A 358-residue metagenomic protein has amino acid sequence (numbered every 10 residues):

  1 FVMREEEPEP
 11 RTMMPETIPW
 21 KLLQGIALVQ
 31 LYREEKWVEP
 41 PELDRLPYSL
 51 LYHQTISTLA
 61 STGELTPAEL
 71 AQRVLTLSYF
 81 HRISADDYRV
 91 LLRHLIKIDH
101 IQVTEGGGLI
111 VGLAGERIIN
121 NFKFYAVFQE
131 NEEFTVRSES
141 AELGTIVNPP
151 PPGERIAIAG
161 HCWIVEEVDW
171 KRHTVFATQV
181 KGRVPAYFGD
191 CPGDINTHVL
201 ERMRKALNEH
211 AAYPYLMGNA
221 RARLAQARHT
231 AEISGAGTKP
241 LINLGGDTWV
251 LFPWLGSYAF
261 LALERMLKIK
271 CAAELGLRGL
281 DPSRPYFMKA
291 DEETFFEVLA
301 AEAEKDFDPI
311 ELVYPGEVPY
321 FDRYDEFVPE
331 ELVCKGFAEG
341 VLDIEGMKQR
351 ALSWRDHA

Functional and structural regions predicted by a protein language model:
F1-L43: Conserved segment of the helicase C-terminal RecA-like domain
V2, N131, D169-L241, F295-A358: Terminal, basic amphipathic appendages of nucleotide-handling enzymes
V2-E5, L28-E35, T58-T62, L77 (+3 more regions): Conserved, well-folded catalytic cores of nucleic-acid-processing and energy-transducing macromolecular machines
E7-P8, E142-T145, P185, L251-L263 (+1 more regions): Short, surface-exposed beta-strand/loop "edge" segments at domain boundaries and coil↔beta transitions
P15, P19-I26, S49-Y52, P67 (+2 more regions): Amphipathic alpha-helical transducer elements in NTP-driven molecular machines
K36-C162, V168, N243-Y258, K270-D281: C-terminal accessory/connector segments of nucleic-acid motor ATPases
L109, H173-T178, L277-V298: A generic structural motif
A220-K270: Short Lys/Arg-enriched alpha/beta "domain-start" segment
